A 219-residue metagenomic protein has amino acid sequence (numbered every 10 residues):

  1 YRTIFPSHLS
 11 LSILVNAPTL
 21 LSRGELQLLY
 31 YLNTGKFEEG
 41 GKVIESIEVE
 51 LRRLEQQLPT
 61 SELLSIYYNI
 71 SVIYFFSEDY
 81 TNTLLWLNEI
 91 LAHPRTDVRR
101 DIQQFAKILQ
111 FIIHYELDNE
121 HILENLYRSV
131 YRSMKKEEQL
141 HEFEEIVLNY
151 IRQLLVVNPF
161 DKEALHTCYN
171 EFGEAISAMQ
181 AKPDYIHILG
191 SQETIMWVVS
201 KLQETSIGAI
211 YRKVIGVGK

Functional and structural regions predicted by a protein language model:
Y1-S12, I44-Q56, L85-T96, S129-Q139 (+1 more regions): Amphipathic alpha-helical segments of tetratricopeptide repeats
R2-S46: Acidic, glycine-rich loop-and-beta core segments that form the ion-binding/anion-interacting portion of active sites
H8-E25, L54-Y67, P94-A106, E137-I146 (+1 more regions): Alpha-solenoid helical repeat architecture
S22-L29, N33, E62-V72, F76 (+2 more regions): "A position-specific structural signal for the A-helix of alpha-solenoid helical repeats
G35-S65: Long, hydrophobic/aromatic N-terminal blocks
H121-K219: C-terminal non-catalytic interaction modules
